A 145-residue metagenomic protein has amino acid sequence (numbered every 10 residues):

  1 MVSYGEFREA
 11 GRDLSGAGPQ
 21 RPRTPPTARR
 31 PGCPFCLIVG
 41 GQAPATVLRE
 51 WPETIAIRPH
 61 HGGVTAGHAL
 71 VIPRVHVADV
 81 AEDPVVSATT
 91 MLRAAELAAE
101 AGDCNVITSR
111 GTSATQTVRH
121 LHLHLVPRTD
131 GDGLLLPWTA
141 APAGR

Functional and structural regions predicted by a protein language model:
M1-R145: HIT superfamily nucleotide-processing domains
